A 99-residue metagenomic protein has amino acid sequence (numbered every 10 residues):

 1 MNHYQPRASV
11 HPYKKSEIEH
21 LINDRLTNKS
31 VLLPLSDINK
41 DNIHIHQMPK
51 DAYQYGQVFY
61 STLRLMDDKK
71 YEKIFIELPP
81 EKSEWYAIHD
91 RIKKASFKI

Functional and structural regions predicted by a protein language model:
M1-F97: A C-terminal functional module that forms or caps the active site or interfaces directly with catalytic machinery
